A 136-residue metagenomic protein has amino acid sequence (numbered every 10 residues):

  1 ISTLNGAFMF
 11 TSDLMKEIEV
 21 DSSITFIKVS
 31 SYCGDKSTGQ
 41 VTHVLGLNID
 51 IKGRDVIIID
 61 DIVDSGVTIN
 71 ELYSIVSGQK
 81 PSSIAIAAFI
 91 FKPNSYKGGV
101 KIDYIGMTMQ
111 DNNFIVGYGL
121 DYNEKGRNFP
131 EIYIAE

Functional and structural regions predicted by a protein language model:
I1-E136: PRPP-associated nucleotide enzymes
